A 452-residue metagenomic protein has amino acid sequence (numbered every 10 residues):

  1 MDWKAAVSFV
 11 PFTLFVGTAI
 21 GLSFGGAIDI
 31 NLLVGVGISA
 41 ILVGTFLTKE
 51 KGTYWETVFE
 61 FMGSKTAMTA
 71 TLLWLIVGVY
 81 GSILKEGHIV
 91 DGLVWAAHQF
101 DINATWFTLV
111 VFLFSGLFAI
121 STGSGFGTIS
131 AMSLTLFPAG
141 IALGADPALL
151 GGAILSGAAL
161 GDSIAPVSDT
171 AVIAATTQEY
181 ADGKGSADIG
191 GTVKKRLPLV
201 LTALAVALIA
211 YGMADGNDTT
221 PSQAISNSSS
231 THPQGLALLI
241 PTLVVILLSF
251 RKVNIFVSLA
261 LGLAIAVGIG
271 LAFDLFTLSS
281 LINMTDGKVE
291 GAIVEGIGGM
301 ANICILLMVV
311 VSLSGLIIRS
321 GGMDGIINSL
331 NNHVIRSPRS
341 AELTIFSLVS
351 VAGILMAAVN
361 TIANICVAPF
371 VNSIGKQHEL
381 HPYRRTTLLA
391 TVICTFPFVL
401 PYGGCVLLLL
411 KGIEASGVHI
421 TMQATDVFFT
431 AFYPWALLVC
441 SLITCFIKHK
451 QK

Functional and structural regions predicted by a protein language model:
A5-T18, A27-K49, A70-V77, L109 (+4 more regions): Hydrophobic mid-bilayer segments of alpha-helices in multi-pass membrane transport proteins, especially secondary
V34, W55-D91, M284-D324, V351-A352: Core transmembrane alpha-helical segments of multi-pass membrane transporters/permeases
E50-G52, G63-A67, G144-A148, I173-V193 (+5 more regions): Juxtamembrane helix-boundary/capping and inter-helix hinge elements in multi-pass membrane proteins
S64-A70, W95-L113, I141-L150, T231-A237 (+4 more regions): Membrane-interfacial loop-to-helix junctions in multi-pass transporters
T71-V79, N103-T135, L330-N372, L389: Hydrophobic alpha-helical transmembrane segments of multi-pass integral membrane proteins, predominantly secondary
G81, L113-G125, S156-D162, L247-K252 (+3 more regions): Transmembrane alpha-helix interface/packing and boundary motifs in multi-pass membrane proteins, characterized by
T105-F118, G144-G161, S340-G353, H378-F398 (+1 more regions): Alpha-helical transmembrane segments of multi-pass membrane proteins
S156-A158, D162-S228, F398-K452: Juxtamembrane and boundary regions of transmembrane helices in multi-pass small-molecule transporters and channels
